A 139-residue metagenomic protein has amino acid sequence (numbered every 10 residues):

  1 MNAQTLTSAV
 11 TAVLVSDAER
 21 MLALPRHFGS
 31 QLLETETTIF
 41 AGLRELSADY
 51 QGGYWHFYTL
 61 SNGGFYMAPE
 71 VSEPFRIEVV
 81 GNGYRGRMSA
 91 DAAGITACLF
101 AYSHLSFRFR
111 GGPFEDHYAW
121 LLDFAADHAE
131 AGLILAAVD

Functional and structural regions predicted by a protein language model:
M1-N2, S72, R76: Solvent-exposed, charged interface segments at domain starts and junctions
N2-M21, L105-D139: Low-complexity intrinsically disordered segments
T5-D49: Negatively charged, low-complexity tracts enriched in Asp/Glu with abundant Ser/Thr
H27, S61-N62, Y84, E130: Intrinsically disordered, low-complexity segments enriched in small/polar residues
S30-P74: Amphipathic, interaction-prone secondary-structure segments
E73-F75, A101, A125-A126: Generic detector of bulky aromatic hydrophobic side chains
I77-Y118: Compact, glycine/acidic-enriched structural inserts
